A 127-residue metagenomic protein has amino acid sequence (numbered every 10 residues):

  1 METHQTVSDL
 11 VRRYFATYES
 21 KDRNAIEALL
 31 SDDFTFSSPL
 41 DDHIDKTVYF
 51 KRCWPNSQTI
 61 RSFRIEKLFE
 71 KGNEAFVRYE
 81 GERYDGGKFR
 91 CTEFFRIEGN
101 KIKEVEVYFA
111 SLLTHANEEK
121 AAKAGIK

Functional and structural regions predicted by a protein language model:
M1-N24, A28, D32, A116-K127: Short, low-complexity N-terminal intrinsically disordered segments enriched in polar/charged residues
V7, K46-T47: Generic alpha-helical secondary structure
R12-A16, D32-F34, T47, V77 (+1 more regions): Intrinsically disordered, low-complexity segments enriched in small/polar residues
S37-P39, F50-K127: A beta-strand edge to alpha-helix "cap/lid" segment located at domain peripheries
D42-I44: Acidic-and-aromatic substrate-binding clefts and catalytic sites of carbohydrate-active enzymes
